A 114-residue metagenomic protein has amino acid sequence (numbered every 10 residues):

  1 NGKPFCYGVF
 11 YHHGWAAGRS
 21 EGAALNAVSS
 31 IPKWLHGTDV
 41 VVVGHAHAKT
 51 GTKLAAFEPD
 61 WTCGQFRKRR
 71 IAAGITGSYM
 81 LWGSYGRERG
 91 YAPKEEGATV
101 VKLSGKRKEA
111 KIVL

Functional and structural regions predicted by a protein language model:
N1-L114: Extended recognition/assembly regions associated with phosphoester-bond processing machinery
